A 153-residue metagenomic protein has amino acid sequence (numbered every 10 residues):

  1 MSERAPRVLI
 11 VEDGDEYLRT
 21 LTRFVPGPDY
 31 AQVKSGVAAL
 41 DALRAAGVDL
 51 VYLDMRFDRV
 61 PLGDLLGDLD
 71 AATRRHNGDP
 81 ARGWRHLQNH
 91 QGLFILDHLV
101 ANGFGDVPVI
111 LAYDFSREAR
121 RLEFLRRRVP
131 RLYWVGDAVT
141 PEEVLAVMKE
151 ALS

Functional and structural regions predicted by a protein language model:
R4-E16, L21-V25, Q32, A39: Conserved acidic segment of CheY-like receiver
V8, Y30, P108-I110: Hydrophobic/aromatic residues located in beta-strands of well-ordered beta-sheets within soluble catalytic
D15, Q32-L50, D54-G63, G67-D68 (+2 more regions): Acidic, metal-coordinating helix/loop segments flanking the phosphotransfer/catalytic sites of two-component signaling
L21-V25, R121-P130: Short, aromatic/basic amphipathic alpha-helical patches
V33-K34, Y133-V139: Short acidic-hydrophobic, aromatic-tinged amphipathic segments that line or gate anion-handling sites
T73-L125: A short, hydrophobic beta-strand element within the central beta-sheet of small alpha/beta folds
R117-L125, G136-L152: C-terminal output helix
